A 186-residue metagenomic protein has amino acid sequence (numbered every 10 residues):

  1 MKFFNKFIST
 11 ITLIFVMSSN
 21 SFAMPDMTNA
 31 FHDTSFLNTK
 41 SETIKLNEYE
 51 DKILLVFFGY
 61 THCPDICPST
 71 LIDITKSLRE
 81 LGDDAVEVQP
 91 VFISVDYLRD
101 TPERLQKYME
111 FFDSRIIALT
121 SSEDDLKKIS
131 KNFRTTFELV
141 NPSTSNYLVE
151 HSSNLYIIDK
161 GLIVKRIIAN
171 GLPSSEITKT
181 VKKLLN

Functional and structural regions predicted by a protein language model:
M1-K6: Positively charged n-region of N-terminal signal peptides that target proteins for export
S9-S18: Bacterial N-terminal signal peptides
S21-E50, I72-D73: N-terminal "domain-start" segment that seeds a small globular fold
N47-P68, I74: Short active-site neighborhood of thiol/selenol oxidoreductases, capturing the structured segment around
K52-I53, S69-I93: Conserved helix-turn-beta segment immediately C-terminal to the redox Cys motif in thioredoxin-like folds
E87-D100, R115-D124: Thiol-based oxidoreductase modules, predominantly thioredoxin-like and allied folds used for disulfide exchange
Q106-S152: Short, internal strand/loop/helix patches that form the active-site neighborhood or redox-interaction surface
S143-N186: Thiol-/selenol-based redox modules, centered on thioredoxin-like and closely related oxidoreductase domains
